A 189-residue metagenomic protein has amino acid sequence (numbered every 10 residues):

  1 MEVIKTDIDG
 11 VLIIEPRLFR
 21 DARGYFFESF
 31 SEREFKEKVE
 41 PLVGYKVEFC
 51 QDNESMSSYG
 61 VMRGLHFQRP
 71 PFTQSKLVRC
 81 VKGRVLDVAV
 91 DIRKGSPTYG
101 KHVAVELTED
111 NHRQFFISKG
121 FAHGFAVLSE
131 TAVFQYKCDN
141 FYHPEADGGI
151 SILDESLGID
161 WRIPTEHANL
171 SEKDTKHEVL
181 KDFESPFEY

Functional and structural regions predicted by a protein language model:
M1-D110, T131, C138, H143-D147 (+1 more regions): Non-catalytic, conserved peripheral segments adjacent to functional cores
L107-T131: Conserved metal-binding segment of the jelly-roll/cupin
